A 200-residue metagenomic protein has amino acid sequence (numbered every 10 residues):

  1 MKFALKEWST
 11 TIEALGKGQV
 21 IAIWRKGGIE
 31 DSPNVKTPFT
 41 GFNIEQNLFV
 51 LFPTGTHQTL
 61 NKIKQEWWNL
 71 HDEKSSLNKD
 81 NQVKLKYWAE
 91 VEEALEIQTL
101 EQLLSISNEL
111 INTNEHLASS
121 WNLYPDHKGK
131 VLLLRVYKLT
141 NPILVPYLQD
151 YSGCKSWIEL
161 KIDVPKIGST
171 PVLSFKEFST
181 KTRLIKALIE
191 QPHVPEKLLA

Functional and structural regions predicted by a protein language model:
M1-A200: Structured alpha/beta reader/binder surfaces that contact nucleic acids or chromatin modification marks
